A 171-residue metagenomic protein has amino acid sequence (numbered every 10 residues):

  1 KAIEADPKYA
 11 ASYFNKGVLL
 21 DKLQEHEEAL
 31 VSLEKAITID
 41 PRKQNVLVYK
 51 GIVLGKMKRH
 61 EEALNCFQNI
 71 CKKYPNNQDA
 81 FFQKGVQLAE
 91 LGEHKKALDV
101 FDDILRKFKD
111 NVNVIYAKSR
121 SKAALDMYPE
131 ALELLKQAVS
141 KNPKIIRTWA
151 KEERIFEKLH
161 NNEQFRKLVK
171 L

Functional and structural regions predicted by a protein language model:
K1, K22-K35, K56-N69, L91-D103 (+1 more regions): Structural signature of tandem alpha-helical TPR/SEL1-like repeats, specifically the intra-repeat loop/turn
A5, I39, K73-Y74, K107-F108 (+1 more regions): Structural marker of alpha-solenoid helical repeat scaffolds
I145-L171: Terminal, low-structured helical/coil segments at or just beyond the last alpha-helical repeat
